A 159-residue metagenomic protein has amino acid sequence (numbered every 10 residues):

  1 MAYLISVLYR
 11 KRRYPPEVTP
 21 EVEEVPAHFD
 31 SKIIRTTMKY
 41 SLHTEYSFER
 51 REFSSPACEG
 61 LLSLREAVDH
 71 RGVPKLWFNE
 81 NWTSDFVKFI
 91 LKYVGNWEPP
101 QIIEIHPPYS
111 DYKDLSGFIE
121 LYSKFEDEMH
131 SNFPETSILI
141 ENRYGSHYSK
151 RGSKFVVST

Functional and structural regions predicted by a protein language model:
M1-N81: N-terminal pre-domain/capping segments
G60-T159: Active-site acidic/histidine proton-transfer and metal-coordination neighborhood in alpha/beta enzyme cores
